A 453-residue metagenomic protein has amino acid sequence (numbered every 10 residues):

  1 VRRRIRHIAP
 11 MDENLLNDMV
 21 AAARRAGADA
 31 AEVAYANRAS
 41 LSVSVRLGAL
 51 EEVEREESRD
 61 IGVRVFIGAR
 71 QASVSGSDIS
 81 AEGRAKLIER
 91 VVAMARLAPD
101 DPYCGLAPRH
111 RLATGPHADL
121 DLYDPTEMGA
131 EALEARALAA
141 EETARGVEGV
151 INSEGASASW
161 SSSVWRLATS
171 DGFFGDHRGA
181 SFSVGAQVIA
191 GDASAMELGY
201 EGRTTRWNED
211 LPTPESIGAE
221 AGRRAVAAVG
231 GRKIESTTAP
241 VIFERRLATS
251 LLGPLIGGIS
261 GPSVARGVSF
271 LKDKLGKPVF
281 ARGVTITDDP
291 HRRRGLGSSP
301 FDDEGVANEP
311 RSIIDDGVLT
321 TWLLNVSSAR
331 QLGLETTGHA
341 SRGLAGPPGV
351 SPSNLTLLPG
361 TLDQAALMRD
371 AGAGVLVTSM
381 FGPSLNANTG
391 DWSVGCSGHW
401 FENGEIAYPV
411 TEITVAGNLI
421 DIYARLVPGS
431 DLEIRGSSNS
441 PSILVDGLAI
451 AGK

Functional and structural regions predicted by a protein language model:
R2-K453: N-terminal small-residue-enriched
